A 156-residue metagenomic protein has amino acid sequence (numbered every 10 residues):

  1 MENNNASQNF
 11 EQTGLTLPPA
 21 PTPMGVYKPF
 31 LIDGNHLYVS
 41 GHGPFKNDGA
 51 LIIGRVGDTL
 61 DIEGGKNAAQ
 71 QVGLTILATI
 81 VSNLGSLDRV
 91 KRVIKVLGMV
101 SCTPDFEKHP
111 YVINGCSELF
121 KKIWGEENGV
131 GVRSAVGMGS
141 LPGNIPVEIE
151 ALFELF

Functional and structural regions predicted by a protein language model:
M1-F156: Short, polar/acidic, helix-capping and beta-turn segments at strand->helix junctions that line the mouths
